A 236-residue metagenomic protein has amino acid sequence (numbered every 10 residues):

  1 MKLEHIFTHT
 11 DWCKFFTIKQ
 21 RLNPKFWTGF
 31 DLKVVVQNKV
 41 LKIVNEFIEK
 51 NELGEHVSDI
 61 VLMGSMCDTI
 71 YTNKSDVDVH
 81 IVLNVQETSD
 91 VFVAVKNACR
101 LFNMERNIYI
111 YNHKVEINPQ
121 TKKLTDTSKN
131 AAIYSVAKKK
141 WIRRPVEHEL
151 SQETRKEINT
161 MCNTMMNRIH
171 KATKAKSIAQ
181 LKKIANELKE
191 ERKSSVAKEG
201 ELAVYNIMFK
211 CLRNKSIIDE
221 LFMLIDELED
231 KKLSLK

Functional and structural regions predicted by a protein language model:
M1-H5: Enriched but not universal
I6-K74, L83-K236: Catalytic core of pol beta-like nucleotidyltransferases
